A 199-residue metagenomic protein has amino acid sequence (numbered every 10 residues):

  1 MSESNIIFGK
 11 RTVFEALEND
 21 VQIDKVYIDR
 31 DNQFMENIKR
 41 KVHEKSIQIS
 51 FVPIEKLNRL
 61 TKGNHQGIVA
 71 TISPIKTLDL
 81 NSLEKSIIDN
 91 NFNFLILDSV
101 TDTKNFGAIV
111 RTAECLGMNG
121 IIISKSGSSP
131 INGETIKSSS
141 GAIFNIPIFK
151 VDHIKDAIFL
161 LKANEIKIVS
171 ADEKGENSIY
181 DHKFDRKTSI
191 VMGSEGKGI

Functional and structural regions predicted by a protein language model:
M1-K85: N-terminal positively charged helical leader segments and presequences
N5-F8, T101-K104, E195: Short secondary-structure boundary/capping elements
R11, I109, I143, E195-G198: Gly/Ser/Thr-rich beta-alpha loop segments that engage phosphate groups in nucleotides
F14, F34, N58, K76-L78 (+4 more regions): Glycine-rich nucleotide phosphate-binding loop and flanking beta-alpha elements of Rossmann-like dinucleotide-binding
D24, N119, T188: Conserved acidic residues
Q33, I87-N177: RNA substrate-binding interface of SAM-dependent RNA methyltransferases
K62-S73, S139-N145, K183-S194: Short basic, glycine-rich beta-strand/loop surfaces that mediate nucleic-acid
V169-I199: Active-site/ligand-binding-proximal alpha/beta "capping" segment
